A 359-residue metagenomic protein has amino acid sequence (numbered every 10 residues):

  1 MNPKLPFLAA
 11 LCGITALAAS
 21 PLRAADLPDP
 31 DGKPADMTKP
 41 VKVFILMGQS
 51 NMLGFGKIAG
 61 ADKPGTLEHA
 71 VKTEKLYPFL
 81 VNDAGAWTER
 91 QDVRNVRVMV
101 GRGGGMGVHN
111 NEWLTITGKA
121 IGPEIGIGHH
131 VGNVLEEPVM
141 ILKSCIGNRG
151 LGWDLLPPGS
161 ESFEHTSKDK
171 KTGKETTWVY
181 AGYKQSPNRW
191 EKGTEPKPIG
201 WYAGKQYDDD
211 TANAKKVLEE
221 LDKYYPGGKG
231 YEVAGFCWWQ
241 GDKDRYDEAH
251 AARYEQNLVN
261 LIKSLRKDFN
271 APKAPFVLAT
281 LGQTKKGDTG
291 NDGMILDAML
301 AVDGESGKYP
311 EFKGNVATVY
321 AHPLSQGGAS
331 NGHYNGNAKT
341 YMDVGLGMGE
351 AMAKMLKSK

Functional and structural regions predicted by a protein language model:
M1-A10: Bacterial N-terminal signal peptides that target proteins for export
A9-A18: Bacterial N-terminal signal peptides
S20-A24: Sec/Tat signal peptide C-region and signal peptidase I cleavage site
A25-K359: Cell-envelope and extracellular/periplasmic
